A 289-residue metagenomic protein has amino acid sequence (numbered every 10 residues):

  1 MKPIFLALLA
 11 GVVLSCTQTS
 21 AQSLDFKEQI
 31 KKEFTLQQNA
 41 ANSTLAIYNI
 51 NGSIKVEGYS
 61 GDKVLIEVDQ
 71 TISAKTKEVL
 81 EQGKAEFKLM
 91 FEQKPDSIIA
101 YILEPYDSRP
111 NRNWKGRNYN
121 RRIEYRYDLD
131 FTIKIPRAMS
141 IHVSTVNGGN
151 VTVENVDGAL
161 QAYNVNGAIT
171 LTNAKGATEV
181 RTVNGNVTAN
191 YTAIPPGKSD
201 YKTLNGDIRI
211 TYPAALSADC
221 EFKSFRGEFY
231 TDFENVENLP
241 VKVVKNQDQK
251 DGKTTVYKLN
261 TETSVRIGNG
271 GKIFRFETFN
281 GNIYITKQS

Functional and structural regions predicted by a protein language model:
M1-S289: Intrinsically disordered, low-complexity terminal regions
